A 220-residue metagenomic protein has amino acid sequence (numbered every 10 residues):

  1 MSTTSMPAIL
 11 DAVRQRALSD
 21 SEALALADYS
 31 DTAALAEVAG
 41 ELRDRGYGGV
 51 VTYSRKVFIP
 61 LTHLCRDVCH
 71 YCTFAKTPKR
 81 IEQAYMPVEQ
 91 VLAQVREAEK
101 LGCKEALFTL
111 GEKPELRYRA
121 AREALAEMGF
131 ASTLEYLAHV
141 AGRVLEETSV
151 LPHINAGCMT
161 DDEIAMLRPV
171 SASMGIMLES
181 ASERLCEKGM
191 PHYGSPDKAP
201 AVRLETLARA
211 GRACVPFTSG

Functional and structural regions predicted by a protein language model:
M1-F58, T62-R66: Flexible, acidic/Gly-rich N-terminal and inter-domain linker regions that tether and position cofactor-handling modules
R14-A17, R43-Y47, T73, V95 (+2 more regions): Structural signal for hydrophobic packing residues in well-ordered secondary-structure cores of soluble enzyme domains
R16, A27, V50-Y53, F74-P78 (+3 more regions): Generic detector of bulky aromatic hydrophobic side chains
A25, A33, P60, R66-V68 (+4 more regions): A broad, structure-centric signal for solvent-exposed, well-ordered loop/edge residues that line or flank functional
G48-G49, D67, V150, S173: Short, well-ordered coil loops that connect the C-terminus of an alpha-helix to the N-terminus of a beta-strand
V51-A93, P114: Canonical Radical SAM [4Fe-4S] cluster-binding loop centered on the CxxxCxxC motif and its immediate flanking residues
P78-S219: Conserved Radical SAM active-site core
